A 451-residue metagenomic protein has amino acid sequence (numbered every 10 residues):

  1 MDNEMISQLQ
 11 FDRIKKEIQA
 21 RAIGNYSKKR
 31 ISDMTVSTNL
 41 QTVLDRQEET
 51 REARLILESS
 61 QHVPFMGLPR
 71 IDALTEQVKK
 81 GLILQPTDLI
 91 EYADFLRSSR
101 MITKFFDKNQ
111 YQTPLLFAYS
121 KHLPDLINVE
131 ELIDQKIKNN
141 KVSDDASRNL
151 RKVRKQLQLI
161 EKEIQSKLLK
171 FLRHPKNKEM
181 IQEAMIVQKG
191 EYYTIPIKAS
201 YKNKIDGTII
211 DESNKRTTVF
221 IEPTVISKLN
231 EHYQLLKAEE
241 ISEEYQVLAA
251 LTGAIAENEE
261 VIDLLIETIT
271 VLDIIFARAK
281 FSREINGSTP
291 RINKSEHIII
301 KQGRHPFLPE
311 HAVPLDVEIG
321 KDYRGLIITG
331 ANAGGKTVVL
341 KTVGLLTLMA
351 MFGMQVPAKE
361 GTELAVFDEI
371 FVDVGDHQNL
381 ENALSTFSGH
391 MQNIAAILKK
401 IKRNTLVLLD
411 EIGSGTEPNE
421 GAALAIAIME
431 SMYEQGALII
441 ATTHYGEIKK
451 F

Functional and structural regions predicted by a protein language model:
M1-N140, V153, L265-V271, I275-A279: Conserved amphipathic alpha-helical "coupling/scaffold" segments that transmit conformational changes between domains
D12, L44-Q47, F65-L68, L96 (+9 more regions): Amphipathic alpha-helical transducer elements in NTP-driven molecular machines
E17-K28, E49-L57, L74-G81, F95-S98 (+22 more regions): Conserved, well-folded catalytic cores of nucleic-acid-processing and energy-transducing macromolecular machines
T113-E183, S213-E260, I266-V271: Extended, charged alpha-helical coiled-coil/arm scaffolds that mediate oligomerization and mechanical coupling in large
L168, E259-R291, I299-I300: Amphipathic alpha-helical domain-onset/packing element
P175-K189, A279-Q302: Long, charged, glycine-rich C-terminal linkers/tails
G190-F220, N230, I292-P314, E318: SMC-family hinge/dimerization module
I285-S288, N293-F451: ATPase nucleotide-binding head domains, primarily ABC-like/P-loop NTPase cores
